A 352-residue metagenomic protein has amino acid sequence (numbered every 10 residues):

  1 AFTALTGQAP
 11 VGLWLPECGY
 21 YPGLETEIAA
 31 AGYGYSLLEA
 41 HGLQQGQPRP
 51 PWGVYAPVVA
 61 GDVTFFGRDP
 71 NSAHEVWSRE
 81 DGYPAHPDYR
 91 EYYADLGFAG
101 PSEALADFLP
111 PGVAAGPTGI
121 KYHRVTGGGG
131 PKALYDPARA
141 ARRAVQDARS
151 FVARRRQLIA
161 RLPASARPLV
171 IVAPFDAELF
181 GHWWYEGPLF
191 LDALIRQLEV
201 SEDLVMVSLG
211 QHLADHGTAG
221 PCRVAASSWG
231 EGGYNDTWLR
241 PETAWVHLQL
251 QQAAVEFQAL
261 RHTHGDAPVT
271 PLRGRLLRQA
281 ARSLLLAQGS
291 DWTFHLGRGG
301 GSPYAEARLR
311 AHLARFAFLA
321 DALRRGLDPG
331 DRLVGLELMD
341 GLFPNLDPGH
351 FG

Functional and structural regions predicted by a protein language model:
A1-I28: A conserved hydrophobic secondary-structure block that centers on an alpha-helix together with its immediately flanking
F2-A9, A30-S36, L162-A166, Q197-V205: Secondary-structure transition/capping motifs at alpha-helix termini and the adjoining loop/turn into the next element
V11, Y35-L38, T64-F66, I171: Hydrophobic faces of well-ordered beta-strands that scaffold small-molecule active sites in alpha/beta enzyme cores
G12-Y21, H41, L209-A214: Short, solvent-exposed turn/loop segments enriched in Gly/Ser/Thr/Pro and often Arg
L24-Y33, R49: Hydrophobic, small-residue-rich alpha-helical packing segments that form membrane-like cores
G34-G46, V205-S208: His/Asp/Glu-enriched short active-site or ligand-binding loop at hydrolase and phosphoryl-transfer sites
Q47-G352: Active-site and substrate-binding clefts of carbohydrate-active enzymes
